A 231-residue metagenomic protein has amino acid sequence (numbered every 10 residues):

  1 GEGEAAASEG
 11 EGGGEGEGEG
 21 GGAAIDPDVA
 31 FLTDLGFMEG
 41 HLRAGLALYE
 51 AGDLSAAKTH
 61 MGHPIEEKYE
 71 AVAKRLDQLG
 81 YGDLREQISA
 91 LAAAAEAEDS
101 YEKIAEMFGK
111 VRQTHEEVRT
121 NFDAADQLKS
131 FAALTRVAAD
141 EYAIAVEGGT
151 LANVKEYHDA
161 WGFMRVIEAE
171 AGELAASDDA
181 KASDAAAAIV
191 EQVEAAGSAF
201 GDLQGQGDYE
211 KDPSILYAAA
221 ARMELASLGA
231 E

Functional and structural regions predicted by a protein language model:
G1-E231: Mature extracytoplasmic or organellar-lumen-exposed domains after removal of signal/transit peptides
